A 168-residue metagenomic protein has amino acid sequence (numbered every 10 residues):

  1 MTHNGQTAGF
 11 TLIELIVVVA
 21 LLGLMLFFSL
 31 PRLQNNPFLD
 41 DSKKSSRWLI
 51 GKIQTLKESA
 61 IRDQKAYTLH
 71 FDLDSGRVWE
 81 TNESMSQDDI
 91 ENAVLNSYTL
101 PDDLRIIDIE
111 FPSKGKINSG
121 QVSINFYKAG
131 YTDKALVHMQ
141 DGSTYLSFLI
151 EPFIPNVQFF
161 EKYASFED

Functional and structural regions predicted by a protein language model:
M1-L33: N-terminal single-pass transmembrane signal-anchor helix
T2-H3, F28, Q34-R47, E58 (+3 more regions): N-terminal helix-rich module
E14-I16, L49, S113: Hydrophobic alpha-helical segments, principally membrane-spanning helices and signal/leader peptides
L15, L69-F71: Active-site-adjacent beta-strand anchor residues
V19, K43, I50: Conserved catalytic core of two-component sensor histidine kinases
